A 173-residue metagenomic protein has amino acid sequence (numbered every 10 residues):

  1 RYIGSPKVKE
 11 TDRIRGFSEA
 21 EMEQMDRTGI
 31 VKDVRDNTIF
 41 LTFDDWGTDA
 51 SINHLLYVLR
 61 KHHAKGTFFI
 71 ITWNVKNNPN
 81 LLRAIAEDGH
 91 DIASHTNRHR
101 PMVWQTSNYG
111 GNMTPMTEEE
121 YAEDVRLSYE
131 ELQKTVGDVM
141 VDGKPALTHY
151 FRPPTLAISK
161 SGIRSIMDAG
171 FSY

Functional and structural regions predicted by a protein language model:
Y2-M116, L127-H149: Active-site beta->alpha N-cap acidic-glycine motif
E120: Surface-exposed acidic loop/strand-edge motifs in secreted or periplasmic proteins that form small linear binding
G162-Y173: His/Asp/Glu-enriched short active-site or ligand-binding loop at hydrolase and phosphoryl-transfer sites
